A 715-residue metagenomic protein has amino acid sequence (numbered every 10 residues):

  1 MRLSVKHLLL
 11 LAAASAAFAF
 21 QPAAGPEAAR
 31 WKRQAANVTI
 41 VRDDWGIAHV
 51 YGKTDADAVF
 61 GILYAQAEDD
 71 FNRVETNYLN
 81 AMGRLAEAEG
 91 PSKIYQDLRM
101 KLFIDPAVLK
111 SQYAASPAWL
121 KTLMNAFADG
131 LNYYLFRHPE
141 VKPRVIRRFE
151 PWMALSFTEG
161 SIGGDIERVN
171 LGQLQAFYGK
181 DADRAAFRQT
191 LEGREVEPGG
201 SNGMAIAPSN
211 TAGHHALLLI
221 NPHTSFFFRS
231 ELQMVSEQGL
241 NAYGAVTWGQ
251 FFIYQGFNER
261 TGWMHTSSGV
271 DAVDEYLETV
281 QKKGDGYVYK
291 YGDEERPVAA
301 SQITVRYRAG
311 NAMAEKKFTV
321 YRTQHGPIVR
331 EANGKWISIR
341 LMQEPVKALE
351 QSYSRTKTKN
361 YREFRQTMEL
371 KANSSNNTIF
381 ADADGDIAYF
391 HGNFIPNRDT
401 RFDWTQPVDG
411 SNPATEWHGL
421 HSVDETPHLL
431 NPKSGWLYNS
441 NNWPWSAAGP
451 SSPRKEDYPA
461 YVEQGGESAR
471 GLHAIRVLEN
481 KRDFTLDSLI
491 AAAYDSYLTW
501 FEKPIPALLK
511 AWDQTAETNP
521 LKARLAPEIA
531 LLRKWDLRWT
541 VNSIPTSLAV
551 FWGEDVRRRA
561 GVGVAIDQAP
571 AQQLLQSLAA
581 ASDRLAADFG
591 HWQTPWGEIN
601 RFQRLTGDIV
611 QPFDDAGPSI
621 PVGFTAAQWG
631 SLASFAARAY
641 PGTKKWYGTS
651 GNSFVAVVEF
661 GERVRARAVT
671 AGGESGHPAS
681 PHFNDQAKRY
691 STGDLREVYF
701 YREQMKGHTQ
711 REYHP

Functional and structural regions predicted by a protein language model:
M1-L9: Bacterial N-terminal signal peptides that target proteins for export
L8-A13, N221: Small-residue packing motifs within transmembrane alpha-helices
A12-Q21: Hydrophobic h-region of N-terminal signal peptides that target proteins for export in Gram-negative bacteria
G25-L525, A530-V541, N652-P715: Mature extracytoplasmic enzyme cores
Q173-Q175, A182-A185, T540-L548, W552-A565: Non-catalytic terminal accessory segments
V550-T625: Charged, long alpha-helical assembly modules
T594-S691, L695: C-terminal accessory/interaction regions of large nucleic acid-associated machines
